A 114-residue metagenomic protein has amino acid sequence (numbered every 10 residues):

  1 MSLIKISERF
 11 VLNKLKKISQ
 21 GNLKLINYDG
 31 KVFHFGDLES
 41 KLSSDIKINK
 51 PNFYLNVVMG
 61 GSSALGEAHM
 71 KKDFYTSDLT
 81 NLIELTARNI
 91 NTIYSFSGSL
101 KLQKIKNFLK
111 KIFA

Functional and structural regions predicted by a protein language model:
M1-A114: Feature captures hydrophobic
